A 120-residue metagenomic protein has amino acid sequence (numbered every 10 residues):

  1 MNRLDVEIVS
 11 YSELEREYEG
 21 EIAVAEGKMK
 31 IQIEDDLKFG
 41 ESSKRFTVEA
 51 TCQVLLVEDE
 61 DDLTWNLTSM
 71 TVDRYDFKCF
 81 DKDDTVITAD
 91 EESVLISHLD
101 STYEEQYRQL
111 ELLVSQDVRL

Functional and structural regions predicted by a protein language model:
M1-S43, I96-H98, T102, Q106-R119: Low-complexity, Ser/Thr/Pro-rich intrinsically disordered segments found in N-terminal tails, propeptides, targeting
S10-L14, M29-E41, A50-E60, R74-D81: Beta-strand elements of well-folded, non-transmembrane domains
A25-G27, C52, E91: Short stretches within intrinsically disordered, low-complexity N-terminal or propeptide regions
R45-T47: Coil-to-beta-strand transition motifs
D59-L120: Acidic, low-complexity intrinsically disordered segments
